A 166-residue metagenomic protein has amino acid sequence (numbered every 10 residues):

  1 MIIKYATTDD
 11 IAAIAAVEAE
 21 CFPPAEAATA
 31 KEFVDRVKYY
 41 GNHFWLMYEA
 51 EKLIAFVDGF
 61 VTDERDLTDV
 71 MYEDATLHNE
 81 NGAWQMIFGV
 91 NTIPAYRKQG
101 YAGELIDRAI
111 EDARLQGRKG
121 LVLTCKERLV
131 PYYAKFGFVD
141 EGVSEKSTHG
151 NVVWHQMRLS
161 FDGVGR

Functional and structural regions predicted by a protein language model:
M1-I14: A short beta-loop-alpha structural element at the N-terminal edge of CoA-dependent acyl/N-acetyltransferase catalytic
A6, V90-T92: Hydrophobic adenine-recognition pocket in adenosine-nucleotide-binding enzymes
A16-T29: Helix-loop element at the rim of GNAT/NAT acetyltransferase active sites that forms part of the acceptor-substrate
P23, A134-V143: Conserved acetyl-CoA-binding loop of GNAT-fold acetyltransferases
F44-E49: Cytosolic beta-strand hydrophobic patch enriched in CBS
K52-V90, R97, D107, K146-W154: Conserved acyl-donor/pantetheine-binding loop and adjacent beta-alpha core of acyl/acetyltransferases and related
I106, D112-C125: Conserved GNAT acetyl-CoA-binding A-motif
K126-E127, K146-R166: C-terminal "cap" of GNAT-fold acetyltransferases
